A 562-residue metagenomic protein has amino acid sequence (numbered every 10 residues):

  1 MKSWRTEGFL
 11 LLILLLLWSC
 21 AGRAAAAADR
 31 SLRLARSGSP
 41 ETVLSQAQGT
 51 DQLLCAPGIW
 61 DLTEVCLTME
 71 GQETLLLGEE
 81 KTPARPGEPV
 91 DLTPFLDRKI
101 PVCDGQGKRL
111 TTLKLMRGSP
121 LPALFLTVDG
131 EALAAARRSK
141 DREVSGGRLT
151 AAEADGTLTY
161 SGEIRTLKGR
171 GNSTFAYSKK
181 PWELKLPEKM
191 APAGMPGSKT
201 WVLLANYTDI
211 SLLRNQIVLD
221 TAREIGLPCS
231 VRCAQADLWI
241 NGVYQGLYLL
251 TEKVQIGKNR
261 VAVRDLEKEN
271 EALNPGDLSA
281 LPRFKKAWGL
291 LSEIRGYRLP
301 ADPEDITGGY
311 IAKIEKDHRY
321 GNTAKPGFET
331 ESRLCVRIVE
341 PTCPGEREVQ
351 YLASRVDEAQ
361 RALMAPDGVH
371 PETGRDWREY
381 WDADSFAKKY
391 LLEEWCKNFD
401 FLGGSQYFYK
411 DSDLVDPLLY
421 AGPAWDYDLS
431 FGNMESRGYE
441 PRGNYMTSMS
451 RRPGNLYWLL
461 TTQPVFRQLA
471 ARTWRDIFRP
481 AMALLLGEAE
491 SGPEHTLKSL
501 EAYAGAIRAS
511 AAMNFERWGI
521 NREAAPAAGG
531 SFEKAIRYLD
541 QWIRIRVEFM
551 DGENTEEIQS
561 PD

Functional and structural regions predicted by a protein language model:
M1-F9: Bacterial N-terminal signal peptides that target proteins for export
F9-S19: Bacterial N-terminal signal peptides
A25-P94, K108-L115: Predominantly extracytoplasmic/ectodomain segments of secreted and cell-surface proteins
E73-L75, I225-D237, N398: Short, well-structured beta-strand/strand-turn elements
T93-R98, T111-T157: N-terminal module-boundary/linker segments of secreted carbohydrate-active enzymes
S145-A205, E346-Y351: Conserved oxyanion/phosphate-binding beta-strand-loop segments in alpha/beta enzyme cores
K185-A191, A205, P228-S230, V243-L391: Internal "kinase-insert"/substrate-recognition segments embedded within catalytic cores of ATP-dependent enzymes
Y320, R333-G403, K410-D411, D416-D562: Middle-to-C-terminal accessory/interaction subdomains
